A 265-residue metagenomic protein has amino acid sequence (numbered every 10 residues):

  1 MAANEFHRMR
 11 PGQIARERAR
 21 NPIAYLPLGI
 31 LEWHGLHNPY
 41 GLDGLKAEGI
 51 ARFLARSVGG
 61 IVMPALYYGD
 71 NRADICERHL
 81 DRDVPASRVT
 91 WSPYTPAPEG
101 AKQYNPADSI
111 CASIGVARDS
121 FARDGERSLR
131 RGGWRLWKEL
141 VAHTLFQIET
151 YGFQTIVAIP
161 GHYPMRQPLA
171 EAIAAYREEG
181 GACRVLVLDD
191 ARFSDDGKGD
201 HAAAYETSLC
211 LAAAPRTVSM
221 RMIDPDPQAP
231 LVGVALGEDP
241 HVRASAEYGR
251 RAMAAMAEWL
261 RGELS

Functional and structural regions predicted by a protein language model:
M1-V157, G161-S265: Extended, histidine- and acidic-residue-enriched regions that form the cofactor-binding/catalytic faces
